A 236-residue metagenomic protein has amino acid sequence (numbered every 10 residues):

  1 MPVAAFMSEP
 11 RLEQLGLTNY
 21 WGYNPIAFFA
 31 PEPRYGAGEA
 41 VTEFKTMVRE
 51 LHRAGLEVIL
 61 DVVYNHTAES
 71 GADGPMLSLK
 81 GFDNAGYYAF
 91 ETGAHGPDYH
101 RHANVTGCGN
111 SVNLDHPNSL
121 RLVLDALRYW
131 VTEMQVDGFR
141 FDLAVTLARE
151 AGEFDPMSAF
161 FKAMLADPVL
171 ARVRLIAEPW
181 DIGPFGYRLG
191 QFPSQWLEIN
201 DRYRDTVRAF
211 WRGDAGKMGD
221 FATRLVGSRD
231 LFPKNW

Functional and structural regions predicted by a protein language model:
P2-Q135, R140-A166: Substrate-binding/active-site clefts of carbohydrate-active enzymes
Q135, E150-A151, P156-W236: Conserved alpha/beta catalytic core and glycan-binding cleft of carbohydrate-active enzymes
